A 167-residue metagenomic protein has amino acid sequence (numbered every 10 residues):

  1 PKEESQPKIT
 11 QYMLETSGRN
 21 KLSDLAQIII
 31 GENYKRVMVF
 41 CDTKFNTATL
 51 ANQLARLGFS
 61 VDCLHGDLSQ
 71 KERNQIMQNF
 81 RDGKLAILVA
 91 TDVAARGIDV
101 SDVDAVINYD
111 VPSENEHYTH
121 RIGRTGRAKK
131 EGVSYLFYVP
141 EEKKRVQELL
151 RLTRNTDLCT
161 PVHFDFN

Functional and structural regions predicted by a protein language model:
P1-N167: Conserved helicase RecA-like core
